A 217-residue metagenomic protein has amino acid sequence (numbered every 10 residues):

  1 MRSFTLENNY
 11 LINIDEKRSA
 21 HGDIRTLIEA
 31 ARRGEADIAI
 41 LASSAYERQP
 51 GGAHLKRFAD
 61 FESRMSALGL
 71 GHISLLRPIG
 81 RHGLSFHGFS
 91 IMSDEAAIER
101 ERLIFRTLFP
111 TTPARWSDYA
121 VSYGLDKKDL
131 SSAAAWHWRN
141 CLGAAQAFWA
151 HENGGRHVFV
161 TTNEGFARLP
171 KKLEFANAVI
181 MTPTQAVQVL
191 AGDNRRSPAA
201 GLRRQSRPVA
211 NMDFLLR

Functional and structural regions predicted by a protein language model:
R2-G154, E164-R217: Active-site-proximal, substrate-binding regions of enzyme catalytic domains and RNA-binding/basic surfaces
